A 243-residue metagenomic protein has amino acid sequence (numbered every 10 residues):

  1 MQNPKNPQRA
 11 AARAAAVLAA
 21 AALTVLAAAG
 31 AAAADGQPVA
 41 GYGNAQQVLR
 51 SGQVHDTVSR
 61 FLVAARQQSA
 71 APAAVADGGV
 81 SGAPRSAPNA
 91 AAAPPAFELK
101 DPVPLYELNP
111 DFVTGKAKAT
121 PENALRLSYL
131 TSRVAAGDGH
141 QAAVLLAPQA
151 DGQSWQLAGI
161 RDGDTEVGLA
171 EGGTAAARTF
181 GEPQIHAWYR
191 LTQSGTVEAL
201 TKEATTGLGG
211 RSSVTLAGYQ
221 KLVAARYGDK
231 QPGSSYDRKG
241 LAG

Functional and structural regions predicted by a protein language model:
Q2-A11, T24-N44, A242-G243: C-terminal region of N-terminal signal peptides and the immediate post-cleavage residues of exported proteins
A15-A22: Sec-dependent signal peptide hydrophobic core
Q37-A242: Soluble mature domains adjacent to a membrane tether on cell-surface and organelle-surface proteins
